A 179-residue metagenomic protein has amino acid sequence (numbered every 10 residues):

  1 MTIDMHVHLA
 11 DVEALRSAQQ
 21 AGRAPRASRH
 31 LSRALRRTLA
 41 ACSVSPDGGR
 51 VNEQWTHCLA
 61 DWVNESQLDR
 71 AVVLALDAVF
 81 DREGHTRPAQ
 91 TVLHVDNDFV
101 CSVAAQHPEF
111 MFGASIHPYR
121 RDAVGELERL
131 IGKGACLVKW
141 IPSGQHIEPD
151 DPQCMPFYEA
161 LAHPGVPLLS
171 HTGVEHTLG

Functional and structural regions predicted by a protein language model:
M1-G179: Helix-coil boundary/capping segments in enzymes
